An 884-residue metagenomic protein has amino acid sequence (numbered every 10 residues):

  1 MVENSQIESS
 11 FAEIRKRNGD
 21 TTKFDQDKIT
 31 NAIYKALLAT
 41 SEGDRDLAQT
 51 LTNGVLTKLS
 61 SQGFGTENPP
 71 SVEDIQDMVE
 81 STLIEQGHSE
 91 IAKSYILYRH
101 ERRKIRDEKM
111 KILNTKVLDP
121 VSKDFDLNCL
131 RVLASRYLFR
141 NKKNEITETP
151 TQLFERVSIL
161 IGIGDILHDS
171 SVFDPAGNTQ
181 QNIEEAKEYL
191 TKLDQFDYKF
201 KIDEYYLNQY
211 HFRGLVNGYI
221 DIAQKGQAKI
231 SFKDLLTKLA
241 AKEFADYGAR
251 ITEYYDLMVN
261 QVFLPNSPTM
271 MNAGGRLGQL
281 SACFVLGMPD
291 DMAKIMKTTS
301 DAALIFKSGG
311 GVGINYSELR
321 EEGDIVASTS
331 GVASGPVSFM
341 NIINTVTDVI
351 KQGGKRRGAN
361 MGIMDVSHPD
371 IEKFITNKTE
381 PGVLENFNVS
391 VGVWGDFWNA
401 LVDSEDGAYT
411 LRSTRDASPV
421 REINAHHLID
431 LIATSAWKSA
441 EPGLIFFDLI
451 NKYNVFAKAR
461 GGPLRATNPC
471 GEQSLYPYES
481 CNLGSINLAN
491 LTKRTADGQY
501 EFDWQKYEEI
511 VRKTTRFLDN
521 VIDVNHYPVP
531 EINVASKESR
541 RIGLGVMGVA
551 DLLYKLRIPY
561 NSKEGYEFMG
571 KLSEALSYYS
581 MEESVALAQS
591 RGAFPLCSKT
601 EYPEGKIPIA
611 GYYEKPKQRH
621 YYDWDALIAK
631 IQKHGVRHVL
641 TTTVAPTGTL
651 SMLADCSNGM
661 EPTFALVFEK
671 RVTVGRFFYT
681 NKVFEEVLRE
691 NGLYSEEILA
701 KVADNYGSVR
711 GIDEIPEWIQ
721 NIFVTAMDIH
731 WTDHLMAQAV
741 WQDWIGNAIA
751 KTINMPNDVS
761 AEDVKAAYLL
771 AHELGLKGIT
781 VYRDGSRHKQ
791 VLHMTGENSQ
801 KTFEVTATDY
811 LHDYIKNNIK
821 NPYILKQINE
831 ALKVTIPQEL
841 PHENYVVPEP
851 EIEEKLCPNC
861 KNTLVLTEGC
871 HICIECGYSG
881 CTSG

Functional and structural regions predicted by a protein language model:
M1-N818, P822-A831, T835-E839, E851-E854 (+3 more regions): Extended catalytic cores of very large enzyme megasubunits
E843-I852, T863-T867: Short, flexible, mixed-charge glycine/proline-rich loop motifs that serve as phosphate/nucleic-acid-contacting
I852-K855, E868-H871, C876: Disulfide-bonded cysteine motifs in exported proteins
P858, I874, T882: Cys/His/Pro-rich metal-binding microdomains
L866-C870, S883-G884: Short Cys/His-rich "knuckle" micro-motifs
